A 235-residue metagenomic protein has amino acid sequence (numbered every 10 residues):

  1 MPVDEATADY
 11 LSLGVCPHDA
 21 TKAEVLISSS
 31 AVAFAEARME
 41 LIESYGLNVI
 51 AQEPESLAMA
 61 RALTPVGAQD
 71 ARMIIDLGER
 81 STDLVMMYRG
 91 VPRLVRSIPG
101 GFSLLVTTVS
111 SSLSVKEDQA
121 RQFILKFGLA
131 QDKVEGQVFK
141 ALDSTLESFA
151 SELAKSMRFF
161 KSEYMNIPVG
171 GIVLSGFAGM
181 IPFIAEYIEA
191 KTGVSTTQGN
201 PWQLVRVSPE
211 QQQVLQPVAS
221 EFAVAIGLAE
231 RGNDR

Functional and structural regions predicted by a protein language model:
M1-P65, G171, P201-S208, V224: Active-site neighborhood for divalent-cation/phosphate handling
H18-D19, I27, L63-V66, M73-L77 (+6 more regions): Replace "in large, NTP-powered and nucleic-acid-processing enzymes" with "in large, NTP-powered factors and other
A35-A37, G78-R93, P217, E221-R235: Extended, charge-rich low-complexity interaction segments
A58-R61, G179, T197-R235: Glycine-rich phosphate-binding/hydrolytic loop that grips phosphoryl groups
L63-L94, I98-L104, V109-S112, K116: Gly/Thr-rich phosphate-binding beta-strand-loop-beta motif of the actin/hexokinase/Hsp70
S111, Q122-G171, A178: Adenine-nucleotide phosphate-binding core of ATP-dependent small-molecule kinases
I167-T197, Q203: Glycine-rich phosphate-binding loops at beta-strand->alpha-helix junctions
